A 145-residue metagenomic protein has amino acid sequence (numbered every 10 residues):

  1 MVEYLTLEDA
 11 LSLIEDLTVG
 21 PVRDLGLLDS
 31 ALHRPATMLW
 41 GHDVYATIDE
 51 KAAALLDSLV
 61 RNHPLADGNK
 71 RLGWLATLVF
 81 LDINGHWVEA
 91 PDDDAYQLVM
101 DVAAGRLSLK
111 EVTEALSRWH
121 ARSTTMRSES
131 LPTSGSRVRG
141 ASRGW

Functional and structural regions predicted by a protein language model:
M1-W145: FIC/Doc superfamily catalytic core
